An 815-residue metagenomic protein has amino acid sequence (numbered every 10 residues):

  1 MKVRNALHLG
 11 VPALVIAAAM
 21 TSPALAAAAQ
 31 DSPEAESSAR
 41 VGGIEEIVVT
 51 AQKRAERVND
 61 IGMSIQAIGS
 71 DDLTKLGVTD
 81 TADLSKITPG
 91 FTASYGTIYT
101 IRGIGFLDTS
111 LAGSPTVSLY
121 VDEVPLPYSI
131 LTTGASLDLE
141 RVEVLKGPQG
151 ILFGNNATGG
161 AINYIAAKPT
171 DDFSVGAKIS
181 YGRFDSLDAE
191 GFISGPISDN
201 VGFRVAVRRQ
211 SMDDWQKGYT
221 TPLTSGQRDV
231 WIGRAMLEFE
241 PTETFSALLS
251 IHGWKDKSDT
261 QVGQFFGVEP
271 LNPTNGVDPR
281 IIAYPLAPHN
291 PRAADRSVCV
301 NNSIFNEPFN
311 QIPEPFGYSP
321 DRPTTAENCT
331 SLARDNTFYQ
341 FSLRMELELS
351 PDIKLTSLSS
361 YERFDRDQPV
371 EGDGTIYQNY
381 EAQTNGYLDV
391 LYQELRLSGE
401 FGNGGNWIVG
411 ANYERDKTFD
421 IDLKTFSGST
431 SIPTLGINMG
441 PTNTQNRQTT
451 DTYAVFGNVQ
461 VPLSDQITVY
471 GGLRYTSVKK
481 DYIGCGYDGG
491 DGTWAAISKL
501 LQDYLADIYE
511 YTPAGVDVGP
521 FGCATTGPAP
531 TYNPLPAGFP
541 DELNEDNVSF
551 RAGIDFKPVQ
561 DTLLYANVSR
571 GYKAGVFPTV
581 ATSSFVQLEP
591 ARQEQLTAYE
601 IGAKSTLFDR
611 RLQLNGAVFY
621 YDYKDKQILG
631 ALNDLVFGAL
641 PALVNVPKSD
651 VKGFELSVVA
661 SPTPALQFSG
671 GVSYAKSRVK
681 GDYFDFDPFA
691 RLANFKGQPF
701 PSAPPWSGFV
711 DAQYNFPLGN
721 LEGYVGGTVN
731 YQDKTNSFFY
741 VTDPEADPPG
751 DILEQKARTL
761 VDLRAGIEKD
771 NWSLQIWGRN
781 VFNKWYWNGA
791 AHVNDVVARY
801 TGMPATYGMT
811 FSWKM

Functional and structural regions predicted by a protein language model:
M1-K86, G90, S194, F341 (+4 more regions): N-terminal Sec signal peptide and the immediately downstream disordered periplasmic leader that contains the TonB box
V41-D172, I601: Acidic, small-polar-rich N-terminal luminal/periplasmic segments of exported/outer-membrane proteins
P115-T116, Y128, L137-E140, K146 (+7 more regions): Outer-membrane beta-barrel translocator/receptor signature
N163, D171-D172, S180, F192-R292 (+6 more regions): Periplasmic-side early beta-strands and strand-to-turn transitions of outer-membrane beta-barrels
E238-E240, S398, N406, N412-E414 (+2 more regions): Structural signature of Gram-negative outer-membrane beta-barrels, strongest in the C-terminal barrel of TonB-dependent
R344-E348, D352-V370, K557-V576, V580 (+5 more regions): Membrane-embedded beta-barrel scaffold of Gram-negative outer-membrane proteins
D465-V469, A617-D622, A642-Y740, T810-K814: Gram-negative outer-membrane beta-barrel transporters
L629, A665, N730-E745, G766-M815: C-terminal beta-signal and adjacent terminal beta-strands/loops of Gram-negative outer-membrane beta-barrel proteins
